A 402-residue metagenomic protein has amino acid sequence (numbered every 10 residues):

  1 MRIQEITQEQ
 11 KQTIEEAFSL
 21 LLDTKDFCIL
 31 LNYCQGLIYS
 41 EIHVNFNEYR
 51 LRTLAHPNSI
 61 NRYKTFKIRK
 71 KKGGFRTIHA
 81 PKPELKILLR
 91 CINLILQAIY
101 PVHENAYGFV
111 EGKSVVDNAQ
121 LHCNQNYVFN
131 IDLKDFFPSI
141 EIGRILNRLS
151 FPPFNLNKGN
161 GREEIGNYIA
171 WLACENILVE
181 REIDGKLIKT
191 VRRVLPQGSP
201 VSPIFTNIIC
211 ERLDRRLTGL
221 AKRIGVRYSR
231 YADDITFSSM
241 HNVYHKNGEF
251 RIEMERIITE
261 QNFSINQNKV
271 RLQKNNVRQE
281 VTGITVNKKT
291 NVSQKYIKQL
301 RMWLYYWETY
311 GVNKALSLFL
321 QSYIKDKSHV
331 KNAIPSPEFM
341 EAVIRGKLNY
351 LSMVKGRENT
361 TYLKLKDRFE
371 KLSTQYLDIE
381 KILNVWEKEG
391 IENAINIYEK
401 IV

Functional and structural regions predicted by a protein language model:
M1-I68, T77-I99, N105-I131, F136-I140 (+5 more regions): Right-hand nucleic-acid polymerase module
N130-K134, G198, S202, R223-H241: Catalytic palm active-site di-aspartate
